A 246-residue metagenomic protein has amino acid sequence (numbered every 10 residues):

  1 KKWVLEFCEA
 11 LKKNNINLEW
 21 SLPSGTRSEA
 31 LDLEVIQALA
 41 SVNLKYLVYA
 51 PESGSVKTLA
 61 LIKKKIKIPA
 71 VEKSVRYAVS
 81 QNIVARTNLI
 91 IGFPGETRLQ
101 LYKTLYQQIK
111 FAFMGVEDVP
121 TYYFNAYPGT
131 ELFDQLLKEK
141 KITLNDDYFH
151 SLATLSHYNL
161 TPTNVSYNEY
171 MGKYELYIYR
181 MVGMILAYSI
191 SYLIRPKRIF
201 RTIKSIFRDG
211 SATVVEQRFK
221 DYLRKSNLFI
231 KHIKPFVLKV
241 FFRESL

Functional and structural regions predicted by a protein language model:
K1-K2, E6-R198: A structural motif corresponding to the C-terminal lobe/cap of the Radical SAM core domain
I178-L246: Membrane-proximal basic amphipathic "stem/tether" segments
